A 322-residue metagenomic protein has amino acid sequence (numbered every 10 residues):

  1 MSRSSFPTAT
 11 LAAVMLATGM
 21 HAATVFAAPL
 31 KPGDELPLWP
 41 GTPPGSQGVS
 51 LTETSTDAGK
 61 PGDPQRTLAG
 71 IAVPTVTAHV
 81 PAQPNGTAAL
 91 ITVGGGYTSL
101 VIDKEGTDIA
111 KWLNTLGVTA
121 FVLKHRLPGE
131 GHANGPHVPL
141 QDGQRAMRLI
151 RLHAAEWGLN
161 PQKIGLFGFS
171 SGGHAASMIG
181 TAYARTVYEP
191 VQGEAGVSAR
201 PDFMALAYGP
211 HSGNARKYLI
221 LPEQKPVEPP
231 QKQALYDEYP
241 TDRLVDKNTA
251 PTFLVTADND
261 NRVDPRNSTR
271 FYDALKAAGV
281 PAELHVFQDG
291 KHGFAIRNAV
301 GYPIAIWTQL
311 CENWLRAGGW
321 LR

Functional and structural regions predicted by a protein language model:
A28-P84: N-terminal cap/lid segment of alpha/beta-hydrolase-fold proteins
G86-G94: Short beta-strand element of the alpha/beta-hydrolase
V93-T98, D258: Active-site glycine-rich loops that stabilize anionic/oxyanionic intermediates across multiple enzyme folds
L100-D103, D108-I109, L123-P161, V300-I304: Catalytic nucleophile-loop/oxyanion-hole region of alpha/beta-hydrolase and closely related hydrolase-like folds
R145-L219, Y236-D237, T241, I306: Primarily recognizes the serine-hydrolase "nucleophile elbow" in alpha/beta-hydrolase and SGNH/GDSL folds
G213, N259-V263: Acidic catalytic loop of the alpha/beta-hydrolase fold
N248, L254-T256, D260: Short beta-strand/loop motif that positions the catalytic acidic residue of the alpha/beta-hydrolase fold
V255, P265, T269-R322: C-terminal catalytic histidine-bearing segment of alpha/beta-hydrolase fold enzymes
